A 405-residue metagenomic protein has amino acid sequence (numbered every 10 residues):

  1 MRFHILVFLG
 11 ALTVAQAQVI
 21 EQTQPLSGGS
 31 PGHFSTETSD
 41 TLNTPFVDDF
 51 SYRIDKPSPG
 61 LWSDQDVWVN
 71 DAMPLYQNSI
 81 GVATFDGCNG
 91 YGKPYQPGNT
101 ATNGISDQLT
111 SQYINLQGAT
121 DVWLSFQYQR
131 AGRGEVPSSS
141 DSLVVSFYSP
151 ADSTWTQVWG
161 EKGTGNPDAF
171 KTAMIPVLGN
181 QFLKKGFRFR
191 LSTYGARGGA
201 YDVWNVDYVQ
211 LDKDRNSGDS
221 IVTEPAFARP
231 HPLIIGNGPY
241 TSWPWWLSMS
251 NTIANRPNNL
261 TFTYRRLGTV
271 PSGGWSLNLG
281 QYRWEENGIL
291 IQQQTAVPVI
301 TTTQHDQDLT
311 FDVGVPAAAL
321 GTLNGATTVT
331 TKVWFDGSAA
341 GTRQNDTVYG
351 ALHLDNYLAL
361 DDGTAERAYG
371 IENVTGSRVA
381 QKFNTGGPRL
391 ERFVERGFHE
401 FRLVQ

Functional and structural regions predicted by a protein language model:
V19-Q96, S138-S140: Extracellular glycan-recognition surfaces and repeat-rich motifs
D64-D121, R130, N205, E366-G370: Surface-exposed, low-complexity/disordered Ser/Thr/Gly/Pro/Asn-rich loops and linkers
T102-D107, V136-S138, K184, G195-D214 (+1 more regions): Extracellular carbohydrate recognition
G104-S106, N115-R133, K184, N255-P257 (+2 more regions): Extended extracellular/luminal ectodomain segments enriched in beta-structured repeat modules
V136-V144, W204, S272-L279, L403-Q405: Short coil-to-beta strand junction motifs in C2/discoidin
D152-F182: Extracellular carbohydrate recognition and processing domains and analogous Trp-centered ligand-binding platforms
G199-P225, A340-N356: Exposed low-complexity, polar/acidic, P/S/T/G-rich flexible segments that act as propeptides, protease-susceptible
K332-Q405: Beta-sheet-rich sandwich/jelly-roll-like modules and their strand-loop junctions
